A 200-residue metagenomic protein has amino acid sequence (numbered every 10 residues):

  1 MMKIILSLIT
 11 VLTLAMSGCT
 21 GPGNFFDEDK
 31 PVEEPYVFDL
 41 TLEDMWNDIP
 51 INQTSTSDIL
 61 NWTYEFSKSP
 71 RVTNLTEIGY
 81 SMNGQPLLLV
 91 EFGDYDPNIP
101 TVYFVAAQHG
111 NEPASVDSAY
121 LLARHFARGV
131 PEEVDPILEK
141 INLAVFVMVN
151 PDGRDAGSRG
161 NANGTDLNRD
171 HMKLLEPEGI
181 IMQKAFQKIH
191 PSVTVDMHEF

Functional and structural regions predicted by a protein language model:
M1-F25: Secretory targeting signatures
G21-P86: Short glycine- and acidic-rich boundary segments immediately preceding or forming the N-terminal edge of structured
T76, Y80, V90, T165 (+1 more regions): Flexible, active-site-adjacent loop/turn segments at secondary-structure boundaries
Y80-F92, F146-P151: N-terminal short beta-loop-beta anion/metal-coordinating cradle
L89-N98, A107: Short beta-strand-to-loop junctions in surface cap/lid or active-site-entrance loops
N98-V105, P113-F200: Active-site/substrate-binding loop(s) of hydrolase catalytic cores
G110: Short active-site segment of divalent metal-dependent hydrolases/proteases that encodes the spacing between
